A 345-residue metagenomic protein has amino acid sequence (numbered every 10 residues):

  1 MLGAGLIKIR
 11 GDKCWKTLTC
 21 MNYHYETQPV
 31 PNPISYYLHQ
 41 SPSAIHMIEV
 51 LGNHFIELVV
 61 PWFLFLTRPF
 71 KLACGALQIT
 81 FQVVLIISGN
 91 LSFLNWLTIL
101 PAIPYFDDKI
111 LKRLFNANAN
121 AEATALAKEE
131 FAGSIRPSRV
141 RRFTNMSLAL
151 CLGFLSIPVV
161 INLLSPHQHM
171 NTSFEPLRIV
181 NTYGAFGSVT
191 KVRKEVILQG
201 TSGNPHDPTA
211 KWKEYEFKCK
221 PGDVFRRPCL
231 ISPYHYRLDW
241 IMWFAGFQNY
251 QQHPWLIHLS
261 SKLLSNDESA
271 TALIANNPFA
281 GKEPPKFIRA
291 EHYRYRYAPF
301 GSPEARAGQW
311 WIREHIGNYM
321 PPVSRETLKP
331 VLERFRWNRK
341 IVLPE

Functional and structural regions predicted by a protein language model:
M1-E345: Alpha-helical membrane-anchoring segments
